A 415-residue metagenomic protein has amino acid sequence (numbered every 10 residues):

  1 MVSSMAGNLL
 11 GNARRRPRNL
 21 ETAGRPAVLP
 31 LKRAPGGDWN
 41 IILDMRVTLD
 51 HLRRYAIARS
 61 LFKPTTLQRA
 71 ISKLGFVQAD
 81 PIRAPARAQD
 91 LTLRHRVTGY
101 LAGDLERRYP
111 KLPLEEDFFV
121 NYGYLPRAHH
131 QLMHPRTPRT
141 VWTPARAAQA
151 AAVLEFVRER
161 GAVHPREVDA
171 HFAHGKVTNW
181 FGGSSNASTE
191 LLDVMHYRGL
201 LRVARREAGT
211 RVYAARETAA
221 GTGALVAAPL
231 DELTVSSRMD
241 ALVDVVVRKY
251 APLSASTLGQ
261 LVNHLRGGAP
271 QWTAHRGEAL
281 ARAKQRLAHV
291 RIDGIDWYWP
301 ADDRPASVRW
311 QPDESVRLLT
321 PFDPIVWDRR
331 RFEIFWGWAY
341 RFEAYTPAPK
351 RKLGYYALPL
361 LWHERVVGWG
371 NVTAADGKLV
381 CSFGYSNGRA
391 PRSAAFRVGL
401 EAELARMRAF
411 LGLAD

Functional and structural regions predicted by a protein language model:
M1, G24, G37-I41: Generic short amphipathic/hydrophobic targeting helices enriched at N-termini, encompassing Sec-type signal peptides
M1-P17: Extreme N-terminal basic, low-complexity initiation segments that serve as generic localization/processing leaders
S3, T22-L29: Intrinsically disordered, low-complexity segments enriched in serine/proline and basic residues
M5, A13, P30-K32, D44 (+1 more regions): Compositionally biased, intrinsically disordered low-complexity segments
L9, P17, P26-L29, R33-A34: Short, low-complexity intrinsically disordered segments enriched in A/P/G/S/L with frequent Arg, especially at protein
L10, R14, E21, N40-I42: Intrinsic disorder/low-complexity detector
G11-N12, T22, L31-R33, R54: Generic detector of low-complexity/intrinsically disordered segments and short hydrophobic N-terminal stretches
N40-D415: Long, charged, low-complexity, helical-prone intrinsically disordered regions
